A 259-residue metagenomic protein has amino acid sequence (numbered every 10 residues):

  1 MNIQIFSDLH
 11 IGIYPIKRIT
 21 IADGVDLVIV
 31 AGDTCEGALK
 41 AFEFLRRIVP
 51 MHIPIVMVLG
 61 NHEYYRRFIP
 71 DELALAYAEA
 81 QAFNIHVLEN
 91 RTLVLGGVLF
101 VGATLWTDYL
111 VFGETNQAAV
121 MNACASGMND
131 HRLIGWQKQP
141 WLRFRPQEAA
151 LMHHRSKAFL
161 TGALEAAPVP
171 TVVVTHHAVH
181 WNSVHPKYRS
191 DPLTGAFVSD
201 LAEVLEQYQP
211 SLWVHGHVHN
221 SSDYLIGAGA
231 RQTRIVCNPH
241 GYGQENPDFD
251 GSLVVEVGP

Functional and structural regions predicted by a protein language model:
M1-M57, Y64-E72, P259: N-terminal active-site segment of His-dependent metallophosphoesterases
M1-Q4, T92-G102, P168, L225-R234: Beta-strand-turn-beta hairpins that frame and shape the catalytic cleft of phosphate-ester-processing enzymes
I5-S7, V28-D33, V56-N61, H86-N90 (+4 more regions): Active-site neighborhood of phospho(di)ester-bond hydrolases with catalytic His/Asp-centered motifs
H10-I16, C35-L39, H62-D71, T92-L95 (+4 more regions): Active-site environment of divalent metal-dependent phosphoester hydrolases
F42-R46, D71-L75, D191-S199: Charged helix-capping and loop-helix junction motifs
V56-E63, F68-N122: A basic- and aromatic-enriched beta-loop-alpha substructure that forms the phosphate/nucleotide- and DNA/RNA-contacting
F83, H185, D191-S211, H219-P259: Binuclear metal-dependent phosphoesterase catalytic core
V101-V172, H177-Y188: Active-site-proximal loop/helix segment associated with metal-binding centers of metalloenzymes
